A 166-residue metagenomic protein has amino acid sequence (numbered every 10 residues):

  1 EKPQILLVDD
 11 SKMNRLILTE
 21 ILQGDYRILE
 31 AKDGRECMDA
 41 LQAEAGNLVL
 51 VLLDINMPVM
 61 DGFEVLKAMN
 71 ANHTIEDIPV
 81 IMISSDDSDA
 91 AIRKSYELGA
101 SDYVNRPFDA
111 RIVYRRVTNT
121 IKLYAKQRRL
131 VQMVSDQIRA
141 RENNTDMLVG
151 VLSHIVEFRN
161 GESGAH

Functional and structural regions predicted by a protein language model:
P3, S11-E30: Two-component/phosphorelay signaling modules centered on CheY-like receiver
A45-L52: Active-site beta3 strand of CheY-like receiver
M57: Receiver (REC) domain active-site loop signature in two-component systems and cognate sites in sensor histidine kinases
A90, V104-V117: C-terminal output helix
L123, R128-H166: Acidic/His-rich, divalent-metal-binding segments that scaffold phosphate/diphosphate chemistry
